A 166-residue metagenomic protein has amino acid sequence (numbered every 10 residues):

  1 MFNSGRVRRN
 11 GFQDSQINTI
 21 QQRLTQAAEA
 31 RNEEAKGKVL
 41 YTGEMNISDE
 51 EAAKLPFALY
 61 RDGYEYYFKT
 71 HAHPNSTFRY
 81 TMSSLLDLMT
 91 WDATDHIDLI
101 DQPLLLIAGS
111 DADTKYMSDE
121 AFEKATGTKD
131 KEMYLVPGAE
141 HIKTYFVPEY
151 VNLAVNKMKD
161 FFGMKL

Functional and structural regions predicted by a protein language model:
M1-Y66: Alpha/beta-hydrolase-fold enzymes
R9, S15, F78-H96, Q102: Active-site nucleophile elbow and catalytic-triad environment of alpha/beta-hydrolase enzymes
M89, A108-D119: Conserved alpha/beta-hydrolase "acid-adjacent" motif
I100, L106-A108: Short beta-strand/loop motif that positions the catalytic acidic residue of the alpha/beta-hydrolase fold
S110-A112, F122, G138-E140: Acidic beta-to-alpha connecting loop that harbors the catalytic carboxylate
T126-I142: Catalytic histidine neighborhood in serine/cysteine hydrolases with alpha/beta-hydrolase-type architecture
A139-N152: Catalytic histidine-centered segment of alpha/beta-hydrolase-like enzymes
L153, K157-K165: C-terminal alpha-helix
